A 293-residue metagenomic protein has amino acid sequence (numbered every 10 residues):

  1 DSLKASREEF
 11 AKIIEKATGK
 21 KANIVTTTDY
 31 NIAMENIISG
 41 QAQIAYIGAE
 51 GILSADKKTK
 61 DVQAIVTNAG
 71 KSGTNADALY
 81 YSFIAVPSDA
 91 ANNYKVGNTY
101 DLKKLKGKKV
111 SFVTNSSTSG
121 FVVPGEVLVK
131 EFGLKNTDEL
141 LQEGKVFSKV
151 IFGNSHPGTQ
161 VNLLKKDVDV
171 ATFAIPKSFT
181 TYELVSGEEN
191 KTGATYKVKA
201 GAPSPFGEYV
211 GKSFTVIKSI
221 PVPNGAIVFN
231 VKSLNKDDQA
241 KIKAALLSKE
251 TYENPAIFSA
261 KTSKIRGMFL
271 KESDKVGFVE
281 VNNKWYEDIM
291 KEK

Functional and structural regions predicted by a protein language model:
D1-E9, S233-K293: An extracytoplasmic/periplasmic, membrane-proximal ligand-sensing/linker region
D1-S54: Extracytoplasmic small-molecule ligand-binding "clamshell" domains of the periplasmic binding protein/Venus flytrap
L3, A42, K109-T118, K149 (+2 more regions): Second-shell loop/turn segments in exported
A11-E15, A85-V96, N190-K261: Extended ligand-binding regions for polar small-molecule ligands
T26-Y30, Q41-D61, V66-G70, P87 (+3 more regions): Beta->alpha turn/N-cap motifs
I37-I38, L105, L163-L164: Hydrophobic residues within well-ordered alpha-helices
N68-V127, F132: A conserved helix-loop-strand patch within extracytoplasmic ligand-binding domains of the periplasmic binding
K109, S117-N235: Pocket-lining segment of extracytoplasmic ligand-binding domains
